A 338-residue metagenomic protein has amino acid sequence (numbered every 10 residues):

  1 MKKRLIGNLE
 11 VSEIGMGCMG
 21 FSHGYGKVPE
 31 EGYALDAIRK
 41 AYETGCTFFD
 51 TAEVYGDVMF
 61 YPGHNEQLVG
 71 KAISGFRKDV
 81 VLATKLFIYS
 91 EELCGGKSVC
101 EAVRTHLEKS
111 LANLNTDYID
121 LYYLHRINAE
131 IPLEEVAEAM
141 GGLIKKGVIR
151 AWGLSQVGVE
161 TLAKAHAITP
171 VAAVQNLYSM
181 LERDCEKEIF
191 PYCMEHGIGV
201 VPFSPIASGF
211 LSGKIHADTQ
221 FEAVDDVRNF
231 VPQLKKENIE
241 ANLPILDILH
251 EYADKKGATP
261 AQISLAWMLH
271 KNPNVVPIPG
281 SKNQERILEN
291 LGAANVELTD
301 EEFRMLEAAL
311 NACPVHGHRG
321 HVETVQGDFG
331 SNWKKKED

Functional and structural regions predicted by a protein language model:
M1, V224-K255, H270, N274 (+1 more regions): Terminal-tail/helix-coil boundary detector
M1-V80, K336-D338: N-terminal binding-site loop/beta-alpha segment at the start of enzyme catalytic domains that lines or forms
L9-I14, G45-T47, F76-V80, T116-D120 (+5 more regions): Short, well-ordered coil/turn segments that N-cap beta-strands
M16, A34, F49, V69 (+12 more regions): Conserved, mostly hydrophobic/aromatic
G20, E53-Y55, L86-S90, H125-N128 (+4 more regions): Active-site-proximal loop/turn and secondary-structure-junction residues that shape catalytic pockets, frequently
I38, E66-G70, L107-L111, A137-G141 (+6 more regions): Generic structural signal for well-ordered alpha-helices, preferentially at hydrophobic/aromatic core positions
S90-D184, E188, E195: Glycine/proline-rich, positively charged, aromatic-decorated active-site loop/lid region on the catalytic face
C185-V224, T259: Aromatic-lined glycan-binding groove of carbohydrate-active enzymes
